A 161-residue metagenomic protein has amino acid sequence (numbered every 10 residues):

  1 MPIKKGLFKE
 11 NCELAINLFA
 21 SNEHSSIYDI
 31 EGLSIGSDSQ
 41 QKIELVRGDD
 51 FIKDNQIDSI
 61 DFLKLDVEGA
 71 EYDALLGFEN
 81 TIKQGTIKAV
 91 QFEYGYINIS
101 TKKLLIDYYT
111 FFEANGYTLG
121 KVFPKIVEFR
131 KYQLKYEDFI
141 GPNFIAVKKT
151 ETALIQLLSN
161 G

Functional and structural regions predicted by a protein language model:
M1-G161: Phosphate/nucleotide-binding beta-alpha loop and adjacent structural elements of enzyme active sites
